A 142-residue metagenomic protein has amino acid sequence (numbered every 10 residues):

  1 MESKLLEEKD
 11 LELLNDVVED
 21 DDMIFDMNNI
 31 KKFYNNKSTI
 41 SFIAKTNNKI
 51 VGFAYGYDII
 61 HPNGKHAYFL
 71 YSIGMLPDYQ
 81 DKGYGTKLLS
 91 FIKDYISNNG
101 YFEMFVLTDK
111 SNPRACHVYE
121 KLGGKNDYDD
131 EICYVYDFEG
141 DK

Functional and structural regions predicted by a protein language model:
M1-K65, Y71: Acetyl-CoA-dependent GNAT
V17-D20, Y95, V118, L122: Alpha-helical interaction/dimerization surfaces of two-component signaling modules
F53, D109-K110: Short amphipathic helical patch at the helix-1/turn junction of helix-turn-helix
L70-Y71, F105: Acidic/histidine-enriched, beta-strand-rich ligand/metal-binding domains
L76-D78, K82, K110-S111: Active-site acidic-Proline motif in GNAT/NAT acetyltransferases
Y79, G83-F91: Conserved acetyl-CoA pyrophosphate-binding loop and the N-cap/start of the following alpha-helix in GNAT-like
T86, K110-Y136: Conserved active-site alpha-helix within GNAT-family acetyltransferase domains
S97-L107: Conserved GNAT acetyl-CoA-binding A-motif
